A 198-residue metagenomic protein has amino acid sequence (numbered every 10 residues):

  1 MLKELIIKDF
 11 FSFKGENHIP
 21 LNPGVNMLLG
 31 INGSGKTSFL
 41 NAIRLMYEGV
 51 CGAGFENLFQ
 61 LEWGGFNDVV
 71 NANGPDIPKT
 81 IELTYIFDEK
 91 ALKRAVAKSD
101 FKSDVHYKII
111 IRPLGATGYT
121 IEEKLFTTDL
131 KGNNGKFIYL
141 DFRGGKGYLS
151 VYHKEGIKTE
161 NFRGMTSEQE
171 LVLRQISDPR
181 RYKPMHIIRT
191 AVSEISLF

Functional and structural regions predicted by a protein language model:
M1-T80: Pre-Walker A-like glycine/lysine-rich segment at the N-terminus of P-loop NTPase domains
E4-I6, T80-T84, H106-I110, E122: Beta-strand secondary-structure signal
K8, I86-K90, R112, F126-T128: A generic structural motif
D9, F39, L83, I109 (+1 more regions): Conserved RecA-like P-loop NTPase ATPase core
K14, L28, L92-R94, G118 (+1 more regions): Intrinsically disordered, low-complexity acidic/polar segments
I81-K90, R94-K98: Short beta-strand segments that buttress and anchor functional surface loops
V96-F198: Electropositive, glycine-dotted interaction segments that contact anionic polymers or phosphate-rich ligands
